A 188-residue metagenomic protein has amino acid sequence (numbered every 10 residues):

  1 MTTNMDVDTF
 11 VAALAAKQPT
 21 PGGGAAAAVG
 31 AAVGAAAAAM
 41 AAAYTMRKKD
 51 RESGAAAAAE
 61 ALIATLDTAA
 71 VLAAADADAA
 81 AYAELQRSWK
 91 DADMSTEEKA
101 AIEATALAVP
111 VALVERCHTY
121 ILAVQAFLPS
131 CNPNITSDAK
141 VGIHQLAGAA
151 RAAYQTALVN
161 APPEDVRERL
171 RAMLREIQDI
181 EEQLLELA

Functional and structural regions predicted by a protein language model:
T2-P21: Short, hydrophobic/aliphatic alpha-helical segments
A16-A39, N134-A153: Conserved phosphate/anionic-ligand binding catalytic regions in large, soluble enzymes, centered on
G22, A26, E52-A55, D67 (+7 more regions): Residue-level recognition of alpha-helical structural elements
V29-V33, D67-A74, A106-R116, Y120 (+4 more regions): Amphipathic alpha-helix face/heptad-repeat signature
A37-A56: Phosphate-handling active-site elements
D50-K90: A structural-propensity feature for long, helix-poor, extended segments
D78-Y154: Amphipathic alpha-helical interface segments
Y120, N134-A188: Preference for long, well-ordered alpha-helical segments
